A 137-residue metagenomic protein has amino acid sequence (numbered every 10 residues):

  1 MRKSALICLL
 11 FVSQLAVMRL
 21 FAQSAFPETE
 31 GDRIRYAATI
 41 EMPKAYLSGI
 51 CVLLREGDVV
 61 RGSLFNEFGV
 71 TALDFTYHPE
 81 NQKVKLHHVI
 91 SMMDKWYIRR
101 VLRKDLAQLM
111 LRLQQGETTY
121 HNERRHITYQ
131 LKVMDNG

Functional and structural regions predicted by a protein language model:
M1-S4: Positively charged n-region of N-terminal signal peptides that target proteins for export
I7-A16: Bacterial N-terminal signal peptides
M18-S24, A37-T39, V52, V70 (+2 more regions): Mature, soluble, non-transmembrane domains
P27-P43: A short, Trp-centered hydrophobic/proline-enriched beta-strand micro-motif
I34-A38, L47-L53, D58-G62: One face of beta-strands
A45-L47, G69: Residues that act as N-cap/strand-start positions at coil-to-secondary-structure junctions
Y46, D58, L86-I90: N-terminal intrinsically disordered, cationic/polar leader segments that include organellar targeting peptides
F65-N66: Non-cytosolic beta-sheet module surface loops
